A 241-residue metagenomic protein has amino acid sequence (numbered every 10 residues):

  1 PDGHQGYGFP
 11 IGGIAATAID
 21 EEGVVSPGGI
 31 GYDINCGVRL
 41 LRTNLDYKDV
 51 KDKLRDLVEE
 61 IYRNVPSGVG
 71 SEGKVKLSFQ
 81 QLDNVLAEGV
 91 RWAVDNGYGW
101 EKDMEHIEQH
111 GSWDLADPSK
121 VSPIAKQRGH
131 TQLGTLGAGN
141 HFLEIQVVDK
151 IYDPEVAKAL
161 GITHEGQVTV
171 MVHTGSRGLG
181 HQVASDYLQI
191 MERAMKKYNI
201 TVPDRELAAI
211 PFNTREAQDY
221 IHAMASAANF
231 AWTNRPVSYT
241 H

Functional and structural regions predicted by a protein language model:
G3-G13, V24-L40, V168-S185: Conserved phosphate/anionic-ligand binding catalytic regions in large, soluble enzymes, centered on
G8, D52, D56, N140 (+6 more regions): Conserved active-site and cofactor/substrate-binding residues in soluble primary-metabolism enzymes
G12-E22, N44-D49, T163, A184-A194: A glycine- and small-aliphatic-rich helix-loop capping segment at beta-alpha/alpha-beta transitions that lines
I30, N35, L179, L188 (+1 more regions): Active-site histidine-anchored catalytic micro-motif
N44-K48, L54-L179, E206-A209: Glycine-rich, mobile lid/loop segments that gate access to catalytic sites or pores
Y47, T135, R177, H181 (+2 more regions): Hydrophobic alpha-helical scaffolding
G68-L77, M195-Q218, F230-R235: Flexible, glycine/charged-enriched surface loops at secondary-structure junctions
T240-H241: Conserved small/polar residues in nucleotide/adenosyl-binding loops
